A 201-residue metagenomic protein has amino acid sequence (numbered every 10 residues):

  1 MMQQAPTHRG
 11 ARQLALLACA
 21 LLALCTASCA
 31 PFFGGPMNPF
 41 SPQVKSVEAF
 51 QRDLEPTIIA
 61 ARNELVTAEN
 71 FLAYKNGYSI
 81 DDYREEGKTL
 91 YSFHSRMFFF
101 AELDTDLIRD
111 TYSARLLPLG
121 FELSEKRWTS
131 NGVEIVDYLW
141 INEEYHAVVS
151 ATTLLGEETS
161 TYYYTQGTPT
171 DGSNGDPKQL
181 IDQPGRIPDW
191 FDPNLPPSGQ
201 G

Functional and structural regions predicted by a protein language model:
Q3-L16: Bacterial N-terminal signal peptides that target proteins for export
L16-L22: Sec-dependent N-terminal signal peptides
L24-S28: C-terminal motif of bacterial Sec signal peptides marking the signal peptidase cleavage site
A30-N63, E125-G201: An acidic-aromatic pocket/loop used at catalytic or ligand-binding sites
P36-R52, S79-R115: Terminal, regulation- and interaction-focused segments at domain boundaries
D53-L65, L103-E125: Amphipathic alpha-helical segments
E55-D82, E158: Post-signal-peptide N-terminal segment of Sec-exported extracytoplasmic proteins
Y74-E85, E125-R127, S150-T152: Short amphipathic beta-strand and strand-loop transition segments with alternating hydrophobic
